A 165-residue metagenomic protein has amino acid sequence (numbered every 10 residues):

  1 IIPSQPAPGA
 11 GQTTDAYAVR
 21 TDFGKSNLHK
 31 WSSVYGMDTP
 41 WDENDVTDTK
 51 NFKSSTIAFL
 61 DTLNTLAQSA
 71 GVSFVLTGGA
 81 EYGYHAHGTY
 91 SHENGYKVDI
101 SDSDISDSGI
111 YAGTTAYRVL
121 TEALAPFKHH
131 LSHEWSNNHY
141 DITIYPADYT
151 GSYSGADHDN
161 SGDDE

Functional and structural regions predicted by a protein language model:
I1-L76: Active-site acidic/histidine clusters and adjacent loop/turn architecture that either coordinate catalytic ions
K50, Y84-E165: Catalytic cores and adjacent binding grooves of peptidoglycan-active enzymes
S54, T77-G79, L120-A123: A short linear-motif detector with a strong N-terminal bias
N64-A67, E81, A86-T89: Catalytic-core segments of thiol-dependent peptidases
G71-A80, H129-E134: Surface-exposed patches in mature extracellular/periplasmic domains of secreted proteins
